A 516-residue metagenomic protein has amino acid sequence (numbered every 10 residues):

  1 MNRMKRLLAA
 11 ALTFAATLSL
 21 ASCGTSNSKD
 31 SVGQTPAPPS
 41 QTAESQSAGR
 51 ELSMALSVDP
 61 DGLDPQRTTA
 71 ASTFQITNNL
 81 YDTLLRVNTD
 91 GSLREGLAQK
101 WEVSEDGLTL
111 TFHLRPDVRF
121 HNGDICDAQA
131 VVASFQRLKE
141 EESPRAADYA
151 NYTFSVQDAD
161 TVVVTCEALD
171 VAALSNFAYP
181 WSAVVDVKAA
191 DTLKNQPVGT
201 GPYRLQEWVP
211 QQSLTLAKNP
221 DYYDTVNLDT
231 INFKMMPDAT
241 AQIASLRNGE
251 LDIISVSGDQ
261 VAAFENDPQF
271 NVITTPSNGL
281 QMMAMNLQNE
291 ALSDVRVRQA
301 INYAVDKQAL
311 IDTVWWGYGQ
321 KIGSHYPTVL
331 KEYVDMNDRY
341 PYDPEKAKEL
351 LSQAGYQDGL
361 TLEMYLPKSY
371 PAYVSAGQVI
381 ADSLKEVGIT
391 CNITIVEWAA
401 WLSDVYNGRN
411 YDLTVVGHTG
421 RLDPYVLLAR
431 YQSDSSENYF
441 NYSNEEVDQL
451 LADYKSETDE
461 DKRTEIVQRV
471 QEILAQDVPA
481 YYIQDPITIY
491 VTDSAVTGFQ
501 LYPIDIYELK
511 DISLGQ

Functional and structural regions predicted by a protein language model:
A55-V103, Q136, V198: N-terminal lobe/hinge region of extracytoplasmic solute-binding protein
S92, F177-V226, T230, A241 (+2 more regions): Gly/Pro-rich hinge or "lid" segments in bacterial periplasmic/extracellular proteins
Q99-E142, V163, A291: Aromatic- and charge-enriched surface segment that lines or borders ligand/interaction sites
E102, D106, H113, A146-V187 (+1 more regions): Surface-exposed binding/hinge segments that line and control ligand-binding clefts or catalytic entry sites
D127-A133, A159-V163, G201-P202, L228-T230 (+3 more regions): Alpha-helical secondary-structure segments
N219-A263, T390: Ligand-site clamp/hinge motif
V305-K331, A372-V379, L402, Y406-Q516: Detector for C-terminal structural segments
Q320-Q353, P371-Y373: Structural transition elements
